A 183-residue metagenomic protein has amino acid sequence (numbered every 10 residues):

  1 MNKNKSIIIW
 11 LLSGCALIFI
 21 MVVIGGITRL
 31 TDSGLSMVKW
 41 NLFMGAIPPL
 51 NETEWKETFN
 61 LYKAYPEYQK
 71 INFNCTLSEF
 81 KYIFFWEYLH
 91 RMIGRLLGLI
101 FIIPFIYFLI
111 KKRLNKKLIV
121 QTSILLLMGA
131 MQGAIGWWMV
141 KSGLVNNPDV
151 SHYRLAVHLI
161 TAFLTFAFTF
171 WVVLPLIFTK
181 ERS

Functional and structural regions predicted by a protein language model:
N2-N4, I110-I119, K180-S183: Membrane-interface helix-boundary motifs at transmembrane edges
S6-L11, K116-G129: Membrane-interfacial loop-to-transmembrane alpha-helix junctions, especially the N-terminal start
I7-A46: N-terminal signal-anchor transmembrane alpha helix
I27-K39, A134-L155: Interfacial helix-loop-helix junctions of multi-pass membrane proteins
F43-P66: Long, glycine/tryptophan/cysteine-rich extracytoplasmic
P48-P49, F80-M92, D149-T161: Short aromatic-rich membrane-water interface segments that cap or initiate transmembrane helices in multi-pass membrane
N60-L99: Individual transmembrane alpha-helix segments
L97-I103, I160-L176: Hydrophobic cores of alpha-helical transmembrane segments in multi-pass inner/ER membrane proteins, independent
